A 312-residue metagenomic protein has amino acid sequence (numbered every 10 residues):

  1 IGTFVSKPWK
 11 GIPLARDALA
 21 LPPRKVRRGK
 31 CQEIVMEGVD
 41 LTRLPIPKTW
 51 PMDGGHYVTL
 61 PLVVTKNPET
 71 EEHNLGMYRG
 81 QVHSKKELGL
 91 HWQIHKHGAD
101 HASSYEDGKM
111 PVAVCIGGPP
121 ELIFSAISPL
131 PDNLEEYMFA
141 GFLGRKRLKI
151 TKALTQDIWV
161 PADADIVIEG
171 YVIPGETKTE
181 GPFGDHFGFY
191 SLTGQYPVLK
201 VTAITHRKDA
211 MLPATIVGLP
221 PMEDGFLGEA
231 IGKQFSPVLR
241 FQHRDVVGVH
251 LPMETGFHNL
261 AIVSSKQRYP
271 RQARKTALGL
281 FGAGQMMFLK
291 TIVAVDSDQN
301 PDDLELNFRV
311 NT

Functional and structural regions predicted by a protein language model:
I1-T312: Extended, highly charged
